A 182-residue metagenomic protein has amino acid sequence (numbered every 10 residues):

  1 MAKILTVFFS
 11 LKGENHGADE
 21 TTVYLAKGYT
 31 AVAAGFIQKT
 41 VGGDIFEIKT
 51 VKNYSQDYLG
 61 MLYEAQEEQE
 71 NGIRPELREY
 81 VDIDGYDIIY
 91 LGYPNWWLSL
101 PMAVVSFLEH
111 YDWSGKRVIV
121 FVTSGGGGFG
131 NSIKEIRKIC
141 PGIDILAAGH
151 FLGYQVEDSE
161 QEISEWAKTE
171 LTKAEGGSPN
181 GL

Functional and structural regions predicted by a protein language model:
M1-I88, L98, V105, E109 (+1 more regions): N-terminal beta1-alpha1-beta2 submodule of the flavodoxin-like/Rossmannoid cofactor-binding fold
F8, Y93, V122-T123: Short glycine-centered, acidic/aromatic-flanked micro-motifs in structured strand/loop junctions that mark active-site
K12-E14, V51-N53, N95-S99, G125-G128 (+1 more regions): Solvent-exposed loop/turn segments at secondary-structure junctions within structured extracellular/periplasmic domains
I83-D84, E109-G115, I139-C140: Short, conserved loop/helix-junction motifs that constitute active-site signature segments in enzyme catalytic cores
P101-M102, F107-W113, I119-T123: N-terminal/domain-start segments enriched in small and hydrophobic, helix-friendly residues, covering either
I119-D158: Short, glycine-/small-residue-rich phosphate/pyrophosphate-handling segment
